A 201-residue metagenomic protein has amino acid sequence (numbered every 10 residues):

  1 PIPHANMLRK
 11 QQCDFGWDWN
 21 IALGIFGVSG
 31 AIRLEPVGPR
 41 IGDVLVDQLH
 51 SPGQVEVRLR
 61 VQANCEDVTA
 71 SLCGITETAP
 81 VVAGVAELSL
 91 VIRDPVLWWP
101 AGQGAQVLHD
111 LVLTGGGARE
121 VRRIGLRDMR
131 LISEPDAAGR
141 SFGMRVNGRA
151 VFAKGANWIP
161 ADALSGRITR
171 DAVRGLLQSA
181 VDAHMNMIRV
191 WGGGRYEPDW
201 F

Functional and structural regions predicted by a protein language model:
P1-D199: Secreted/periplasmic carbohydrate-active enzymes, especially glycoside hydrolases
